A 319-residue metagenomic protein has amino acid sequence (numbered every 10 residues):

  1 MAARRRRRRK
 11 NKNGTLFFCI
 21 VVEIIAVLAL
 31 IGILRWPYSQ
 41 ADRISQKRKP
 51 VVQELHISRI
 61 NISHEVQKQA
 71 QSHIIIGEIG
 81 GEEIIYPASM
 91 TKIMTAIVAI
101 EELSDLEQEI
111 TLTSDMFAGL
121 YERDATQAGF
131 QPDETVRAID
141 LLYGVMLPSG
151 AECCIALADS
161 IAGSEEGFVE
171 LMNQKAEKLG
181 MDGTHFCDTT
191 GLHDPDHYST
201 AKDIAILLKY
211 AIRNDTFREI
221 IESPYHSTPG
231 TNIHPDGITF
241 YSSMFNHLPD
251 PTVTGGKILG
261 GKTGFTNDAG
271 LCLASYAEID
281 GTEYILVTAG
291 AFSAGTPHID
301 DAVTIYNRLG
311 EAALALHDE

Functional and structural regions predicted by a protein language model:
M1, I24-V27, S39, Q174: N-terminal cationic amphipathic segment used for targeting or macromolecule association
M1-L16: N-terminal Lys/Arg-rich, disordered targeting/topogenic segments
N11-N13, I24, L55, A70: Intrinsic disorder/low-complexity segments enriched in polar/small residues
L16, W36-S63, I75, S164-E319: Penicillin-recognizing serine hydrolase domain
F18-I33: Hydrophobic membrane-insertion alpha-helices, especially the h-region of bacterial N-terminal signal peptides
I24, I93, A277-I279: Hydrophobic alpha-helical segments, especially transmembrane helices and their immediate juxtamembrane helical caps
L28, S149, I161, L309-A313: Structural signal for hydrophobic packing residues in well-ordered secondary-structure cores of soluble enzyme domains
W36-K202, A211-I212: Active-site-adjacent loops and short helices of periplasmic peptidoglycan-processing enzymes
